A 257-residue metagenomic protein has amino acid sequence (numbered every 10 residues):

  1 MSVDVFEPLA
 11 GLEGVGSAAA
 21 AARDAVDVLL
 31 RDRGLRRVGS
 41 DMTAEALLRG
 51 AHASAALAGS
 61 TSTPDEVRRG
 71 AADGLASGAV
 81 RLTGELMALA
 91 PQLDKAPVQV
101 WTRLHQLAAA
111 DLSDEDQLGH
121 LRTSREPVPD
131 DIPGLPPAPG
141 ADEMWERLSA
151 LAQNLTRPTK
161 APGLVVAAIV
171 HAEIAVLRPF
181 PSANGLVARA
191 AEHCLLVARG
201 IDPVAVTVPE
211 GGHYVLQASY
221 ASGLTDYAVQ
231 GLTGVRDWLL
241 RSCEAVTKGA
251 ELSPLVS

Functional and structural regions predicted by a protein language model:
M1-S257: FIC/Doc superfamily catalytic core
